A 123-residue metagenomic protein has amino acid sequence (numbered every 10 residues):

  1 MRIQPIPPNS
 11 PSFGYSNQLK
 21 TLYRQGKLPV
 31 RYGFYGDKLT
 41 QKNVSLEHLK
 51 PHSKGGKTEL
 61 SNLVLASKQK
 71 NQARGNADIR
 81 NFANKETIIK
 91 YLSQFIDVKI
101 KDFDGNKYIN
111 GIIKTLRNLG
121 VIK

Functional and structural regions predicted by a protein language model:
M1-F13, K123: Non-Sec secretion/translocation targeting segments of pathogen effectors
I6-N9, T40, K101-F103: Compositionally biased, intrinsically disordered low-complexity segments
P11-N17, S61, K90: Short, low-complexity, intrinsically disordered N-terminal segments
S12, R24, R31, S53-K54 (+3 more regions): Intrinsically disordered, low-complexity segments enriched in small/polar residues
G14-V44, S67: Short cysteine-rich loop/turn motifs with clustered Cys
G36-L65, R74, I79, K85: Histidine-centered nuclease catalytic patch
S61-N62, Q69-K123: A detector for short metal-coordination/catalytic motifs
